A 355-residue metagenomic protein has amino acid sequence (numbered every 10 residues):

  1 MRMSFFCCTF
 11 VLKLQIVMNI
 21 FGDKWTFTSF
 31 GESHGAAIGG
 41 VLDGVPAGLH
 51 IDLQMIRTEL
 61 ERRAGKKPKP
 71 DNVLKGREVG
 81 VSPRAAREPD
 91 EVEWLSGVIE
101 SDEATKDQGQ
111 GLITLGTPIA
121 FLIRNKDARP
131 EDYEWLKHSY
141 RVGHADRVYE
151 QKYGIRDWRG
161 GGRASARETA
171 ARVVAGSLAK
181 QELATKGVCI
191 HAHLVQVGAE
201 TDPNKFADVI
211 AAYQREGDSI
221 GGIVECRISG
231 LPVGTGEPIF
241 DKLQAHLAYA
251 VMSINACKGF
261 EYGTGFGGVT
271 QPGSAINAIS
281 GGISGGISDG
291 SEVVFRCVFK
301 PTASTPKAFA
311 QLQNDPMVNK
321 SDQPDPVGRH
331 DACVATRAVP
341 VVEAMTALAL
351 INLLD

Functional and structural regions predicted by a protein language model:
M1-M3: Methionine residue identity
C7-C8: Cysteine-centered motifs
L14: Cationic, low-complexity basic patches in intrinsically disordered or flexible, solvent-exposed regions
V17-D355: Generic N-terminal targeting/processing segments that precede catalytic cores or assembly contacts
